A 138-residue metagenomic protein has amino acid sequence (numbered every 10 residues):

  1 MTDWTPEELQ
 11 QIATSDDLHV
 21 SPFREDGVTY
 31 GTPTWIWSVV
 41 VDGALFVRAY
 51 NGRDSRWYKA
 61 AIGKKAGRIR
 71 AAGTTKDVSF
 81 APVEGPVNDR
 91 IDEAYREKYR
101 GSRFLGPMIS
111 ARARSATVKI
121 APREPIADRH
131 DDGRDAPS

Functional and structural regions predicted by a protein language model:
M1-H19, D128-S138: Extreme N-terminal tail/first-helix region
W4, W35-W37, W57: Tryptophan-centered motif/residue detector
P6-E8, R24-E25, L105-P107: Short, P/G- and charge-enriched loop/turn segments at secondary-structure junctions
L9-Q10, W37, M108-S110: Short secondary-structure boundary/capping segments
S15-Y50, S79: Short beta-strand segments
Y30, W57, N88, D128-H130: Short acidic, gly/pro-rich beta-turn/loop elements at beta-sheet edges and active-site/ligand-binding grooves
D42-G43, R123-P125: Short loop segments at secondary-structure junctions
N51-R123: Short, structured beta-strand-loop surface elements
